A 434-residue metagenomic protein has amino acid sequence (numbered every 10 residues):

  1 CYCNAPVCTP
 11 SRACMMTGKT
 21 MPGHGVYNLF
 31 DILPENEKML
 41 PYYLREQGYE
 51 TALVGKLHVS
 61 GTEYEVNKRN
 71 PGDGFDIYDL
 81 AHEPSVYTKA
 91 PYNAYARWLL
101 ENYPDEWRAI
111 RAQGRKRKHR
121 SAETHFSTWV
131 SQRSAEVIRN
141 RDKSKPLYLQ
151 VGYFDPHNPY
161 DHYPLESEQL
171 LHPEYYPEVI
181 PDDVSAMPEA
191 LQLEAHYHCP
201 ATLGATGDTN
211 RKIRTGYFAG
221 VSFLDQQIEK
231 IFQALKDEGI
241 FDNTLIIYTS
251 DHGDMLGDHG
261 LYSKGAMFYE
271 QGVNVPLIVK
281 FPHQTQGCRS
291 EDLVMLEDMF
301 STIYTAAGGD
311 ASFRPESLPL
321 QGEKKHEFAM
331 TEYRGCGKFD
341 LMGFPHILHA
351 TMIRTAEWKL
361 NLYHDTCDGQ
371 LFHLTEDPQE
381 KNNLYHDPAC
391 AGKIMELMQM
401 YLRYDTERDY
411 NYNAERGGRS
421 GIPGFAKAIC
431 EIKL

Functional and structural regions predicted by a protein language model:
C1-K359, G369, N382-Q399, A428-L434: Formylglycine-dependent sulfatase
N361-Y363: Short beta-strand micro-motifs enriched in acidic
D377: Intrinsically disordered, low-complexity polar regions and short flexible loop motifs
A391-E415: A contiguous, mid-protein "functional segment" used to position or interact with cofactors/ions or partner subunits
Y410-A428: Short, charged, surface-exposed hinge/linker loops at domain edges that act as mobile lids or interdomain connectors
